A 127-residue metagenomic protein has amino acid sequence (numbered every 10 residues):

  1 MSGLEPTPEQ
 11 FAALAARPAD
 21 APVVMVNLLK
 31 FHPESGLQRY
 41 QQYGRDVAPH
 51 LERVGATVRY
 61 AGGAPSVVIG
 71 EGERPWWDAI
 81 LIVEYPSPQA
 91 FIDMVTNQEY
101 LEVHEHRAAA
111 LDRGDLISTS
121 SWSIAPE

Functional and structural regions predicted by a protein language model:
M1-A79, P86-D93, S120-E127: Short S/T/G/P-rich N-terminal loop/turn motif that feeds into the first structured element of a domain
G55-V58, E99, D115: Secondary-structure boundary/capping signal
I80-V83, E99: Hydrophobic alpha-helical segments of small multi-pass membrane proteins
D93-E99: Short amphipathic alpha-helices in soluble, non-transmembrane regions that often serve as interface/regulatory elements
E105-E127: Charge-dense polyanion-binding interfaces
